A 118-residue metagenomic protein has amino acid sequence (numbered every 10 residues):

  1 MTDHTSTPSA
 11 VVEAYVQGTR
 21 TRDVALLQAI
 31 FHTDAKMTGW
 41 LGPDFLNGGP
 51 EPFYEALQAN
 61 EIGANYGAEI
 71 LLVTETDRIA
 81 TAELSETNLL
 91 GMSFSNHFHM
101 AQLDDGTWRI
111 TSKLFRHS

Functional and structural regions predicted by a protein language model:
M1-A25, A29, T33, L46-G48: Short, low-complexity N-terminal intrinsically disordered segments enriched in polar/charged residues
D3-A10, K36-H97: Surface-exposed, charged secondary-structure patches
G18, A64-G67, L72-T76, W108-I110 (+1 more regions): Low-complexity, flexible helical/coil segments
F31, E86-N88, L114-F115: Short beta-strand segments enriched in hydrophobic/aromatic residues within well-folded beta-rich domains
T33, R78, D105-G106: Beta-strand-connecting loop/turn residues
S93-S118: Short beta-strand edge/turn micro-motifs at domain boundaries
